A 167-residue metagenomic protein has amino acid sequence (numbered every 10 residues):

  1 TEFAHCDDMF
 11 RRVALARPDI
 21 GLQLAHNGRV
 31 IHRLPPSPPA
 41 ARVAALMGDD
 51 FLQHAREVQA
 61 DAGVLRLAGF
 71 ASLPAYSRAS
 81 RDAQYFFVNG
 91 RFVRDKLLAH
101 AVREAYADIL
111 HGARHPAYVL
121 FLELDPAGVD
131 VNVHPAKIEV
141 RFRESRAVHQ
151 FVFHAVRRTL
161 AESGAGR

Functional and structural regions predicted by a protein language model:
T1-R167: N-terminal phosphate-binding caps/lids of nucleotide- and nucleic-acid-binding domains
